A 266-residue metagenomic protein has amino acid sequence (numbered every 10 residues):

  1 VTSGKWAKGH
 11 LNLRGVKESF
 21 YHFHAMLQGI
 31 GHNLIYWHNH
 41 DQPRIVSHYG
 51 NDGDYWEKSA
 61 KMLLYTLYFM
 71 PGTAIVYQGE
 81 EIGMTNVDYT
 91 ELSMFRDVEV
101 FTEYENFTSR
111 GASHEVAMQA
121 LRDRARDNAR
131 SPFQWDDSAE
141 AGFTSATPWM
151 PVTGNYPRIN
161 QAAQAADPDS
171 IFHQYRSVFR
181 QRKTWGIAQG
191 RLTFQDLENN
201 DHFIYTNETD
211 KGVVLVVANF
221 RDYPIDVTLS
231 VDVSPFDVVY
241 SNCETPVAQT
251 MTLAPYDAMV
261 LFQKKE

Functional and structural regions predicted by a protein language model:
V1-E266: Active-site and adjacent substrate-binding regions of carbohydrate-active enzymes
